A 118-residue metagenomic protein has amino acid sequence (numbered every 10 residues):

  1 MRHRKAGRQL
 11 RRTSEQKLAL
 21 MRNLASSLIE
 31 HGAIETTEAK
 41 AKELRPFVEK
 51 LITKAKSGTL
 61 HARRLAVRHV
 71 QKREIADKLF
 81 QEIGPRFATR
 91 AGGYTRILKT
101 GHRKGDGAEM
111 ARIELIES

Functional and structural regions predicted by a protein language model:
M1-R12, Q16-A19, N23-S118: Structured, basic alpha/beta domains of bacterial-type, RNA-associated proteins
